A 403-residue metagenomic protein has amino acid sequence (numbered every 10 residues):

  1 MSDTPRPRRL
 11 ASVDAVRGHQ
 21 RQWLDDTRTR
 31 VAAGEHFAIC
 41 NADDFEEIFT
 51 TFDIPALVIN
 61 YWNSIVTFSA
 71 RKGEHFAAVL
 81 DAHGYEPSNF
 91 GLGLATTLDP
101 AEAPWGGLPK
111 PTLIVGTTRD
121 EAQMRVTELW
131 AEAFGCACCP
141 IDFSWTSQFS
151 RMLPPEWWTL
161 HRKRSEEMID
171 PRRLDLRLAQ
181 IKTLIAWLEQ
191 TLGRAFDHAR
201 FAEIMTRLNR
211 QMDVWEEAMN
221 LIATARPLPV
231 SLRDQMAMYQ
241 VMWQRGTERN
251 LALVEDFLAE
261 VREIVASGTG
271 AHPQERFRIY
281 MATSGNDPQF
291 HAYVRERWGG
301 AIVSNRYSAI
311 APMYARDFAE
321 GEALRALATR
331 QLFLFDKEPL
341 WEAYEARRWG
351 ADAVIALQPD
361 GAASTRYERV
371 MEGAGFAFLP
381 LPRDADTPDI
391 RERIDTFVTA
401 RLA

Functional and structural regions predicted by a protein language model:
S2-I39, L174-Y314: A charged, amphipathic alpha-helical module
F37-L113, T118-A133: An N-terminal, globular interaction/scaffold subdomain
C40-D43, G116-D120, M281-N286, L357-D360: Structural motif
A42-D43, T50-V79, A282-A343: Redox- and metal-dependent alpha/beta enzyme cores, enriched for Fe-S-associated oxidoreductases and cofactor-handling
P100-A103, L332-D352, A362-S364: A short, acidic, amphipathic alpha-helical segment used as a generic capping/interface helix at domain edges
W105-A199, E203-E217: Internal, well-ordered alpha/beta segment that forms a basic, Gly-enriched binding/recognition surface
E128-G135, A292-W298, E368-A377, T399: Short, surface-exposed basic-aromatic patches at helix termini and helix-loop junctions that form
T365-A403: Peripheral docking tails and interdomain loops at the edges of cofactor- or intermediate-handling domains
